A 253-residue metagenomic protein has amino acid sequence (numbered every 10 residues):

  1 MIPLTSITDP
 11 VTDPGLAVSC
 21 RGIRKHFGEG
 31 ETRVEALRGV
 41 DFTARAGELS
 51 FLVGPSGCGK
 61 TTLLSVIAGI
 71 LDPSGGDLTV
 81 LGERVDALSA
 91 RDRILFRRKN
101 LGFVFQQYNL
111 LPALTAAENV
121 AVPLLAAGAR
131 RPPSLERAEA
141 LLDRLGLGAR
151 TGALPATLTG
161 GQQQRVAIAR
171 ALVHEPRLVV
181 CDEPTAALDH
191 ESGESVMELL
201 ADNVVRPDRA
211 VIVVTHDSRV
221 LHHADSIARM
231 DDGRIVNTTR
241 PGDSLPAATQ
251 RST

Functional and structural regions predicted by a protein language model:
M1-H26, N237-T253: ABC-family P-loop ATPase nucleotide-binding domain
L16-M230: ABC family nucleotide-binding domain
I227-R240: H-loop (His-switch) and adjacent beta-strand-loop-beta switch element of ABC-type ATPase nucleotide-binding domains
